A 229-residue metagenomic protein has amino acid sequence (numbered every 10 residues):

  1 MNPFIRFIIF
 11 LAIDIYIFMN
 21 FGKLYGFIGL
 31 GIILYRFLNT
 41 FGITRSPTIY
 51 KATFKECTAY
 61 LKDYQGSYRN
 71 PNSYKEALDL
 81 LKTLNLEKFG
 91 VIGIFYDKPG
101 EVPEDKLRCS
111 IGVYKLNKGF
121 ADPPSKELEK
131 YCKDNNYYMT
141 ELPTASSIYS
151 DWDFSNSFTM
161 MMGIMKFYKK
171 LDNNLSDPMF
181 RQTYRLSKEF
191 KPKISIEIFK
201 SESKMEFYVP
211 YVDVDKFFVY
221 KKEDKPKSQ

Functional and structural regions predicted by a protein language model:
N2-Q229: A solvent-exposed interaction/effector surface
